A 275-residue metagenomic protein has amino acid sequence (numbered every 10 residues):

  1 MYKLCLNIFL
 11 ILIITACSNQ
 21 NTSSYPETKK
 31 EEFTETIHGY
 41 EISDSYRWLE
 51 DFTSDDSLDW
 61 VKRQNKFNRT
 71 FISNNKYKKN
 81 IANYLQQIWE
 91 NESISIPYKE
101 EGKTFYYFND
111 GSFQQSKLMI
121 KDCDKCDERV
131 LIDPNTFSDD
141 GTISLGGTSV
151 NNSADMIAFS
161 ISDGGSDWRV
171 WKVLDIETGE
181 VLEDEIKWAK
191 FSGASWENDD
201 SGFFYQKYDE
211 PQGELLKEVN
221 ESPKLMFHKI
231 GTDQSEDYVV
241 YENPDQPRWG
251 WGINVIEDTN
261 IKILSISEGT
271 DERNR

Functional and structural regions predicted by a protein language model:
L4-I14: Sec-dependent N-terminal signal peptides
N7, C17-R275: Beta-propeller folds
